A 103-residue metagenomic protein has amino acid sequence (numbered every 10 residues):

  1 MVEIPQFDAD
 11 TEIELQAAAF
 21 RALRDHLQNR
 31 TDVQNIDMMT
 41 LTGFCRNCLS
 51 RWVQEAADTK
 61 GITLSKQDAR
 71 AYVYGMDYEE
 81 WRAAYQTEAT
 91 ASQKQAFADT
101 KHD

Functional and structural regions predicted by a protein language model:
V2-D103: Domain-level signature for proteins that mediate thiol-based redox and metal-cofactor handling
